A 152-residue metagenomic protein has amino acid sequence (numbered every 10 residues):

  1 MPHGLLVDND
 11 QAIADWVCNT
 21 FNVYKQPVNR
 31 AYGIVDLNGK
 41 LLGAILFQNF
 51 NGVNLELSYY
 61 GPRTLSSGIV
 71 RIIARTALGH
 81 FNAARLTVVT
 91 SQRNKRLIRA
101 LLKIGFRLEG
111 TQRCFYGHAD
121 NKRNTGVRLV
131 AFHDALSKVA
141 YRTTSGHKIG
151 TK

Functional and structural regions predicted by a protein language model:
M1-V23: Short amphipathic alpha-helix that is part of the acyltransferase structural core
G33, G39-Q48: Conserved beta-strand in the GNAT
F50-R63, V89: Conserved acetyl-CoA binding element of GNAT-fold acetyltransferases
L65-T76, K95-K103: Conserved acetyl-CoA-binding loop-helix of GNAT-fold acetyltransferases
G79-T90: Conserved GNAT acetyl-CoA-binding A-motif
V88-I98, C114-Y116: Conserved beta-strand-loop-alpha-helix junction that forms the acyl-donor binding cleft
R107-N124: Conserved catalytic-core motifs of GNAT/GCN5-like acyltransferases
A135-K152: Acidic/histidine-enriched, glycine/proline-rich intrinsically disordered or flexible terminal extensions
